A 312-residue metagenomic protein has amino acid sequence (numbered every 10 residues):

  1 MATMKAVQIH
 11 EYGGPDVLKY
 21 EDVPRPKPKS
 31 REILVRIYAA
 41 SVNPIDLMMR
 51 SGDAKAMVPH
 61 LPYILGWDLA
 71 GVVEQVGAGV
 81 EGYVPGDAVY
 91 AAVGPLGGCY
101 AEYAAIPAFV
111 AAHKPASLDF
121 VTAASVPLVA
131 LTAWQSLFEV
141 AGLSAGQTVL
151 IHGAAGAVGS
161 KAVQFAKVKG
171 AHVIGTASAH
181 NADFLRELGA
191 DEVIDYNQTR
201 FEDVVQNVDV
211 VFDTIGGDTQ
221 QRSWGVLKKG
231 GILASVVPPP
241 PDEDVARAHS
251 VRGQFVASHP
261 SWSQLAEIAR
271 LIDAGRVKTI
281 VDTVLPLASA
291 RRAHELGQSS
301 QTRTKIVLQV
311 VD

Functional and structural regions predicted by a protein language model:
A2, L265-D312: C-terminal hydrophobic helical "lid"/dimerization subdomain of Rossmann-like NAD(P)H-dependent oxidoreductases
P24-S41, D53-P95: Glycine-rich beta-strand-centered segment in the early N-terminal region that forms part of a ligand/cofactor-binding
E74, I174-T176, A234: Conserved beta-strand positions in the Rossmann-like core of class I SAM-dependent methyltransferases
P85, A124-D195: Mid-domain Rossmann-like dinucleotide-binding core that forms the NAD(H)/NADP(H) cofactor-binding site
P95-A108: A structural motif shared across PLP-dependent enzymes of the aminotransferase-like
V121: C-terminal boundary of histidine-terminating zinc-finger modules
D203-V210: A short acidic, Gly/Pro-enriched loop at the edge of an enzyme's catalytic core that lines a small-molecule cofactor
T214-V277, Q309-D312: Glycine-rich phosphate-binding loop and adjacent beta-alpha segment of Rossmann(oid) nucleotide-cofactor-binding
